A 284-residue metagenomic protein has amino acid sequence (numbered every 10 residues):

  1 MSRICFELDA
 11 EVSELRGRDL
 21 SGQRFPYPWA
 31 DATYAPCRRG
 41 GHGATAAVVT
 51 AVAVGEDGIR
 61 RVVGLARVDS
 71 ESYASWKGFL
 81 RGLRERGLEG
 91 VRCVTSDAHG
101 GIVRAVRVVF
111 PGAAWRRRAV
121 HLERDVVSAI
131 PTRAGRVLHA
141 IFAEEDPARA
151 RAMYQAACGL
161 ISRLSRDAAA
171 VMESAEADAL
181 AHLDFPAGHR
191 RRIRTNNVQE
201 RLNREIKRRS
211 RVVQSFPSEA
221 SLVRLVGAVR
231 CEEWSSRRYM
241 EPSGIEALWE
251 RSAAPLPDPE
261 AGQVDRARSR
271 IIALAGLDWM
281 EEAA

Functional and structural regions predicted by a protein language model:
R3-T95, G100, R104, V109-G112 (+1 more regions): RNase H-like nuclease fold core
V68, R107, P111, H139-D146 (+1 more regions): Amphipathic alpha-helical interaction elements
Y73-W76, P131, E219: Short, charged, low-complexity patches
R107, P111-A129: Inter-helix linker motif
R124-Q155: Surface-exposed, charged/polar loop-rich segments that form substrate/cofactor-binding or regulatory interfaces
E144-A284: Acidic/histidine-rich catalytic cores and adjacent linkers of DNA breakage/strand-transfer/modification proteins
